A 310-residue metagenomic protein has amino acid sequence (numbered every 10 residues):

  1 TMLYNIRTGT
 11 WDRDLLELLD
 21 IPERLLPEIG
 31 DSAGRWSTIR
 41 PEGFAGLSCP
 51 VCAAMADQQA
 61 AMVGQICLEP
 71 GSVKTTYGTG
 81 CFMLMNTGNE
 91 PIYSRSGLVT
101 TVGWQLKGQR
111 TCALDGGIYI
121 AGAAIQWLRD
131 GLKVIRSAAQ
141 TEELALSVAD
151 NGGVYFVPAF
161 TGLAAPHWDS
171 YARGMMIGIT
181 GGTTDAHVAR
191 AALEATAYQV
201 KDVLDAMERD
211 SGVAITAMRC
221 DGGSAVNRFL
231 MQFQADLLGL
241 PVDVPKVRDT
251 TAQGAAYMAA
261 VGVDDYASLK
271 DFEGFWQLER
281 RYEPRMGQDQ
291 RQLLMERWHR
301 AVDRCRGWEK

Functional and structural regions predicted by a protein language model:
M2-L18, I39-K310: Active-site core segments that coordinate phosphate-bearing ligands/cofactors across diverse enzyme families
D20-P22, L26: Short helix-boundary/re-entrant hairpin motifs in multi-pass inner-membrane proteins
E28-W36: Gly/charged, well-structured mid-domain segments that form the phosphate/adenylate-handling core of ATP-dependent
